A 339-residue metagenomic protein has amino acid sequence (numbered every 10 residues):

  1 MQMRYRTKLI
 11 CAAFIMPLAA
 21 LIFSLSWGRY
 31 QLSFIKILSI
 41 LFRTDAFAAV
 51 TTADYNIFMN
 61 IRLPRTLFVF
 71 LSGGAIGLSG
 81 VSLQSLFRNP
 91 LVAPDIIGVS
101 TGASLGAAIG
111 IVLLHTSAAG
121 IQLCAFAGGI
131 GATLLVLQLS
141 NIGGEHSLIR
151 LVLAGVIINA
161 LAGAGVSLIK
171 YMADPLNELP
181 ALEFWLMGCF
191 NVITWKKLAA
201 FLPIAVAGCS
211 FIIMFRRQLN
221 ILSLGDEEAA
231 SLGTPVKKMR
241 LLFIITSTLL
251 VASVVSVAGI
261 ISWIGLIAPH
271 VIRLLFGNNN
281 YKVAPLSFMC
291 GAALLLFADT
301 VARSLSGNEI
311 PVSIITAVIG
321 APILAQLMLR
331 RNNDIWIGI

Functional and structural regions predicted by a protein language model:
M1-I339: Alpha-helical transmembrane segments in inner-membrane proteins
